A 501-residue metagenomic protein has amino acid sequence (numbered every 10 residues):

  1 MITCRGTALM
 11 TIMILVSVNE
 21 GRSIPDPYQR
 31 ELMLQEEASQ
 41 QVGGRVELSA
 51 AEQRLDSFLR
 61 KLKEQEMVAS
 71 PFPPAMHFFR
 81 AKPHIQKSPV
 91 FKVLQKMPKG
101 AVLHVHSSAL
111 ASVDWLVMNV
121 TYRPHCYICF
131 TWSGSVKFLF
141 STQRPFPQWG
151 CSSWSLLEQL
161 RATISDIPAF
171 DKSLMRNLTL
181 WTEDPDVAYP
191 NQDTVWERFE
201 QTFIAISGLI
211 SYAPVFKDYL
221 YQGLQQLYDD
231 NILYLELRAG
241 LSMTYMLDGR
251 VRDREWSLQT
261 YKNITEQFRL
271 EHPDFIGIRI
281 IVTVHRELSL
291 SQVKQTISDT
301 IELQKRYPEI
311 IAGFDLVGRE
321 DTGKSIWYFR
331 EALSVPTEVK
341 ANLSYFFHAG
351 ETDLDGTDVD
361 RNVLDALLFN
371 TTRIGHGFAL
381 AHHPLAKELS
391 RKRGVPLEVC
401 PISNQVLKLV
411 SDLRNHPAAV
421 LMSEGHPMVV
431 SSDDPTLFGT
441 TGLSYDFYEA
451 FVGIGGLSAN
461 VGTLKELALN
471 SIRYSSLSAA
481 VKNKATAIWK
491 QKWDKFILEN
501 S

Functional and structural regions predicted by a protein language model:
I2-R5, V16-Y345, E351-S501: Metal-cofactor-binding active-site regions of metalloenzymes
M10-I14: Bacterial N-terminal signal peptides
